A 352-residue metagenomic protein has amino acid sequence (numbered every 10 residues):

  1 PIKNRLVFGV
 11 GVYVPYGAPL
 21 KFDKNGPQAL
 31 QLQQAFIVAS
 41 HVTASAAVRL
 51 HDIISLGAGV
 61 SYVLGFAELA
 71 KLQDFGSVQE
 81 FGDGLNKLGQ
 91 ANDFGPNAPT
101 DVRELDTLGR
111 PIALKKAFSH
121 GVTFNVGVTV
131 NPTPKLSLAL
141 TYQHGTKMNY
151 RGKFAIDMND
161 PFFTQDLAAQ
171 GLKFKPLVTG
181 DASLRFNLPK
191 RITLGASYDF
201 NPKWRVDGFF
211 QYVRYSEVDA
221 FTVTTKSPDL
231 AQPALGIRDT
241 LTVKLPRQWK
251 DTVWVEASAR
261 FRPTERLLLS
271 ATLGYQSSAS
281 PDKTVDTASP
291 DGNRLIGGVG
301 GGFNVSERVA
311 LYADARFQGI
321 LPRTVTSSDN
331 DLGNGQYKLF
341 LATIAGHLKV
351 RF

Functional and structural regions predicted by a protein language model:
P1-F352: Outer-membrane beta-barrel porins/channels
